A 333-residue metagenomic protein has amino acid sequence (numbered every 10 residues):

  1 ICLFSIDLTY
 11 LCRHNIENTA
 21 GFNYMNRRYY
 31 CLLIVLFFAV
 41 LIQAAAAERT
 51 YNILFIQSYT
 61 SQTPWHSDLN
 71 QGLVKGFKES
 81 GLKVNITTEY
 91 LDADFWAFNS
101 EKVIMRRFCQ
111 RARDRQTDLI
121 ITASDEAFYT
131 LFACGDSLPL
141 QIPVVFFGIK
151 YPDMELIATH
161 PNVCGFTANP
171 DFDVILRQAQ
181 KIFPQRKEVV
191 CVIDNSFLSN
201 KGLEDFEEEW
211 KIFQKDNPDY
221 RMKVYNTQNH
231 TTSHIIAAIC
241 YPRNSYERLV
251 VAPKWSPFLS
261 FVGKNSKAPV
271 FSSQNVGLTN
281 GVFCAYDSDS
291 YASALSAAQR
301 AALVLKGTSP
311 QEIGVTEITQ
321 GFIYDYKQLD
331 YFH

Functional and structural regions predicted by a protein language model:
I1-L3, N18-G21, I34-V35: N-terminal leader/targeting segments
I6-Y10, H14-R27, A44-H333: Short hydrophobic alpha-helices and adjacent helix-cap/hinge residues
L32-L41: Bacterial N-terminal signal peptides
